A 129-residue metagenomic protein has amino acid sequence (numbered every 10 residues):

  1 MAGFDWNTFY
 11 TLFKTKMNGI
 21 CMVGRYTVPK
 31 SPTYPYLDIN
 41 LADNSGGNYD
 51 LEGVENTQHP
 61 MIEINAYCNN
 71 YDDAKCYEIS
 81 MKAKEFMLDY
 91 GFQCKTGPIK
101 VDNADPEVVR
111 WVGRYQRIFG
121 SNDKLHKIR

Functional and structural regions predicted by a protein language model:
M1, E55-N56, L125-R129: Compositionally biased, intrinsically disordered low-complexity segments enriched in polar/Pro/Gly and often Gln
M1-D50, E78: Small/polar-rich, solvent-exposed N-terminal microdomains that initiate assembly or binding
D43-S45, N70, P98-D102: Short, well-ordered turn and helix-capping elements at secondary-structure junctions
G47, D72, S121-D123: Residue-level signal for secondary-structure boundary sites
N48-E55, A74, P106: Residues at secondary-structure transition points
N56-N70, V109-F119: Oligomerization/assembly interface segments of phage tail-like spikes and tubes
E63-D89: Mid-chain, well-packed structural core segment of small domains
M81-R129: Acidic-leaning, charged glycine-interspersed low-complexity segments
